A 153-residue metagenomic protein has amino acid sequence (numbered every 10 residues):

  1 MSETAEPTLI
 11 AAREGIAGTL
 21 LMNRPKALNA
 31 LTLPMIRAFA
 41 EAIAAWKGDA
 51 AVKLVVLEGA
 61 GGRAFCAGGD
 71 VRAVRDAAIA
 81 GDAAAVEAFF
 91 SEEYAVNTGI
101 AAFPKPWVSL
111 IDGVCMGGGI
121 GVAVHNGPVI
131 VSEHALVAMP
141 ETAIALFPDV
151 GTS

Functional and structural regions predicted by a protein language model:
M1-E58, T98: Conserved CoA-thioester-binding segment of acyl-CoA-metabolizing enzymes
L20, L57, D70, V122-A123: Hydrophobic/aromatic residues within transmembrane alpha-helices of multi-pass small-molecule transporters
P25-L28, R63, H134-L136: A short, glycine- and basic residue-enriched loop/turn that sits immediately adjacent to a domain's principal
G59-A95, A145: Glycine- (often His-adjacent) and acidic-residue-rich active-site loop that binds/positions the CoA thioester
G69-I79, H125-S132, S153: A glycine- and small-aliphatic-rich helix-loop capping segment at beta-alpha/alpha-beta transitions that lines
I100-I144: Glycine-rich beta-to-alpha active-site loop
A145-P148, T152-S153: Glycine- and acidic-residue-rich phosphate-binding/metal-coordinating active-site segment common to enzymes that handle
